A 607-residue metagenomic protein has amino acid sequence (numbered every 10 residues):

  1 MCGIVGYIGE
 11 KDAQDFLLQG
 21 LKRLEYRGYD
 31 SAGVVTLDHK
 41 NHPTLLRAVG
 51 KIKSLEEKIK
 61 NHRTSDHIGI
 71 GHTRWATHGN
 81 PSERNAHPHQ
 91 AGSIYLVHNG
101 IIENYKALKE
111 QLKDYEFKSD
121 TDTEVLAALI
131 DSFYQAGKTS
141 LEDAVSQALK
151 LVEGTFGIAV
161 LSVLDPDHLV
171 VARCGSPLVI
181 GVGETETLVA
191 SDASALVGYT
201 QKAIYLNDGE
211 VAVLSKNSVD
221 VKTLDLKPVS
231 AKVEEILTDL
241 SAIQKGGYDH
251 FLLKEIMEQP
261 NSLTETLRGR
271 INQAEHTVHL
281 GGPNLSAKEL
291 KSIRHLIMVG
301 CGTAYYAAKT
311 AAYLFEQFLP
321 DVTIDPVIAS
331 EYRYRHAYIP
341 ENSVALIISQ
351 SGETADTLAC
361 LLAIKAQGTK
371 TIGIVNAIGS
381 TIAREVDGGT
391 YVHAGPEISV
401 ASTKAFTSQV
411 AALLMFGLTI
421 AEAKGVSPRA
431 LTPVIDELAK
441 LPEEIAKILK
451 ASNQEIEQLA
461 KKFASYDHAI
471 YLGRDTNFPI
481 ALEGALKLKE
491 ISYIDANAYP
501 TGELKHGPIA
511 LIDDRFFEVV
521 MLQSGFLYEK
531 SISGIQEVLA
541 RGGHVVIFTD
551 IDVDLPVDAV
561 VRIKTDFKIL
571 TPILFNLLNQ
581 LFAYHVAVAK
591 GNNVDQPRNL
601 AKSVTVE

Functional and structural regions predicted by a protein language model:
M1-D249, T264-R294, A446-S452, Q458 (+2 more regions): Conserved short alpha-helical segments that host acidic/polar catalytic motifs at enzyme active sites
G9-A13, H39-H42, G50-K51, W75-T77 (+25 more regions): Short, glycine-/Ser/Thr-/acidic-enriched flexible segments
G20-L24, A86, K113, C174-P177 (+7 more regions): Short, solvent-exposed amphipathic alpha-helical segments in soluble enzyme and RNA/protein-processing domains
H67-R84, A274-A287, A311-I348, T354 (+1 more regions): Glycine-rich oxoanion-binding loops at beta->alpha junctions
P88, L161, V170-V171, A203-I204 (+11 more regions): Replace "in large, NTP-powered and nucleic-acid-processing enzymes" with "in large, NTP-powered factors and other
Q259-L263, L267-I297, G388-F517, V588-E607: Active-site phosphate/pyrophosphate-binding segments
K291-K440, M521-K564, F582: Glycine-rich phosphate-binding loops that contact phosphosugars or nucleotide phosphates
R562, D566-E607: Generic C-terminus detector
